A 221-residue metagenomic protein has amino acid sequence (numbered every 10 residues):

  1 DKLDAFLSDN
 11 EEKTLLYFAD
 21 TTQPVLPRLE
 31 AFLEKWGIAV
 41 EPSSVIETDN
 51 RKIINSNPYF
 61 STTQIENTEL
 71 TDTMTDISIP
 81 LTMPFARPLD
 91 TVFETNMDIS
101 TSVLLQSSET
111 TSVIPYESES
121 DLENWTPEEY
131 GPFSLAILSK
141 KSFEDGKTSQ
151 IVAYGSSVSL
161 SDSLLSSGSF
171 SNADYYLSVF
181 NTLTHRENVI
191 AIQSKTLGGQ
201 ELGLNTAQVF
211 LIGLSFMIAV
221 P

Functional and structural regions predicted by a protein language model:
D1-N188: Acidic, S/T/G-rich, low-cysteine, solvent-exposed domains in lumenal/extracellular/periplasmic regions of secretory
S8, V209-P221: Selective detector of the "anchor" transmembrane alpha-helix that sits immediately C-terminal
N55-T63, A191-E201, P221: Noncatalytic linker/hinge segments flanking ATPase motor cores
S159, L164-S166, I190-L214: Short, aromatic-rich amphipathic segments at membrane interfaces that lie adjacent to a transmembrane helix or signal
